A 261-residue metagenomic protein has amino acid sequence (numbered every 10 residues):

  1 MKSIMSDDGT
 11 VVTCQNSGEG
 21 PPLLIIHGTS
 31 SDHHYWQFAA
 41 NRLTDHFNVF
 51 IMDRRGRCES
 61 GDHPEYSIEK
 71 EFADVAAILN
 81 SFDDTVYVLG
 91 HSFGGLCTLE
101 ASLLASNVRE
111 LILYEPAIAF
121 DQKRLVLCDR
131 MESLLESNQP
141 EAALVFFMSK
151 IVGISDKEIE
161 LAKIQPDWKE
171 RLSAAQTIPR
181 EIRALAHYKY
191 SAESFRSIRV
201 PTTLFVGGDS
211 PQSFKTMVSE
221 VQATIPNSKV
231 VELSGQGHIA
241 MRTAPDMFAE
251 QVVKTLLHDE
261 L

Functional and structural regions predicted by a protein language model:
S6-G61: Conserved HGGG/HGGXW glycine-rich cap/lid loop of the alpha/beta-hydrolase fold
I25-G28, S92, G207: Glycine-rich His-Gly loop
N41, F50-L89, F93, E250: Active-site loop/oxyanion-hole signature of alpha/beta-hydrolase fold enzymes
D53-C58, A117, S234-Q236: Short beta-to-alpha linker loops that shape the active-site pocket of alpha/beta-hydrolase fold enzymes
D84-D121: Conserved hydrolase catalytic core segment
K123-R124, Q139-P179, A186: Conserved alpha/beta-hydrolase catalytic His-Asp/Glu region
E170-A223, K229-E232: Conserved serine/cysteine hydrolase catalytic core
L233-D246: Catalytic histidine-centered segment of alpha/beta-hydrolase-like enzymes
